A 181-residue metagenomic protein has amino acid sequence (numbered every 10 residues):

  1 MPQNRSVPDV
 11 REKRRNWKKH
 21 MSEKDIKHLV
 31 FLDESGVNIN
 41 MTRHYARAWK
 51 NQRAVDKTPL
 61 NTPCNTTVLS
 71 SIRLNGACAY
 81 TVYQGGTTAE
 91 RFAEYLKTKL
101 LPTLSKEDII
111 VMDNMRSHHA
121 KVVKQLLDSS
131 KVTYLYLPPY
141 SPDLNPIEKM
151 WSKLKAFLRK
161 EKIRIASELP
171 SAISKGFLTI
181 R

Functional and structural regions predicted by a protein language model:
M1-R181: Short functional hotspots at interaction and active-site rims
